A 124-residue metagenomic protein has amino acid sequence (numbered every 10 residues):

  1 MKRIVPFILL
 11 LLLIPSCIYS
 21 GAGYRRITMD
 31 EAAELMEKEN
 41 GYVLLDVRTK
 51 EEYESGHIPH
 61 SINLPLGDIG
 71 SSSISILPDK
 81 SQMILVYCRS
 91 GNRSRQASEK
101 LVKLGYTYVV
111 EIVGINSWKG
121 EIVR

Functional and structural regions predicted by a protein language model:
K2-V5, P15-L35, Y42, E51-M83 (+1 more regions): Rhodanese-like catalytic fold shared by cysteine-dependent sulfurtransferases and DSP/PTP-type phosphatases
L11-L12: Repetitive helical segments and hydrophobic/amphipathic motifs
L44-D46: Structural scaffold elements adjacent to functional motifs in cytosolic proteins
